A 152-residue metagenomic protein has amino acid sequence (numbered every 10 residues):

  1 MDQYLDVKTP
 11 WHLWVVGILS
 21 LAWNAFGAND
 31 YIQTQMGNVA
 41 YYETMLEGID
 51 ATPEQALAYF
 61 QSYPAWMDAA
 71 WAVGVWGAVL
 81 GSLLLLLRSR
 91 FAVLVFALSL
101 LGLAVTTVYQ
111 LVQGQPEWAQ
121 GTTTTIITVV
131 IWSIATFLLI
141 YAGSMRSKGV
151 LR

Functional and structural regions predicted by a protein language model:
M1-R152: Topology signature of small-to-medium multi-pass alpha-helical membrane proteins
